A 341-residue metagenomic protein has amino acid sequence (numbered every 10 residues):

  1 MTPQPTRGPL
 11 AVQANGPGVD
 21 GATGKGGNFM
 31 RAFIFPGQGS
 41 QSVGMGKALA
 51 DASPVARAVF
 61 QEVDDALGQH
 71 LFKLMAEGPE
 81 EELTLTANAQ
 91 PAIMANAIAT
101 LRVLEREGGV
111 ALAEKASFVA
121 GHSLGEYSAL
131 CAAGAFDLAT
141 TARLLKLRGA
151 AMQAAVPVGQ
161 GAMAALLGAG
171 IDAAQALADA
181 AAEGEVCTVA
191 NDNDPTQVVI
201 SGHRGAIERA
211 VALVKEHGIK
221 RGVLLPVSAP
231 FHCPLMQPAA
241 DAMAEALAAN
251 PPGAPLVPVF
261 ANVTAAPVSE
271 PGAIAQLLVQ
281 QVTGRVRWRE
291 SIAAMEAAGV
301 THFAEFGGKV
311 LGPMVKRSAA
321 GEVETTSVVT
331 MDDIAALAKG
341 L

Functional and structural regions predicted by a protein language model:
T2-P5, A14, G21: Short terminal hydrophobic/aromatic SLiMs and anchors at protein ends
G18-F29: Short, Lys/Arg-enriched N-terminal segments with co-localized hydrophobic residues within the first ~10-30 amino acids
N28-A174, L225, H302-A335: FabD-like malonyl-/acyl-CoA
G39-Q41, L67, A113, A132-G284 (+1 more regions): Alpha/beta catalytic cores of group-transfer enzymes, especially the acyltransferase/condensing modules of polyketide
A206-I207, A246, M331-L341: NAD(P)-dependent dehydrogenase/reductase Rossmann-like domain
T283-V300: A short, acidic, amphipathic alpha-helical segment used as a generic capping/interface helix at domain edges
